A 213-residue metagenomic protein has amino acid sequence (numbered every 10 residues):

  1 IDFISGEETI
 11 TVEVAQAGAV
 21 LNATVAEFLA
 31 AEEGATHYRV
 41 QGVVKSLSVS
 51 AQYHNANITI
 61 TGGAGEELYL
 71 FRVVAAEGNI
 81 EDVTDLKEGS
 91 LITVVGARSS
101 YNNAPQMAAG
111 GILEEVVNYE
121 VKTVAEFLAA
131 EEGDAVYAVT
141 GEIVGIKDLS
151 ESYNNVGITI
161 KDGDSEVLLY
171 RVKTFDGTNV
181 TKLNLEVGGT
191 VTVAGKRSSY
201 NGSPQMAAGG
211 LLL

Functional and structural regions predicted by a protein language model:
I1-I10: Beta-strand-enriched, solvent-exposed domains that form extended recognition/catalytic surfaces
I4, V14-L213: OB-fold single-stranded nucleic acid-binding module
